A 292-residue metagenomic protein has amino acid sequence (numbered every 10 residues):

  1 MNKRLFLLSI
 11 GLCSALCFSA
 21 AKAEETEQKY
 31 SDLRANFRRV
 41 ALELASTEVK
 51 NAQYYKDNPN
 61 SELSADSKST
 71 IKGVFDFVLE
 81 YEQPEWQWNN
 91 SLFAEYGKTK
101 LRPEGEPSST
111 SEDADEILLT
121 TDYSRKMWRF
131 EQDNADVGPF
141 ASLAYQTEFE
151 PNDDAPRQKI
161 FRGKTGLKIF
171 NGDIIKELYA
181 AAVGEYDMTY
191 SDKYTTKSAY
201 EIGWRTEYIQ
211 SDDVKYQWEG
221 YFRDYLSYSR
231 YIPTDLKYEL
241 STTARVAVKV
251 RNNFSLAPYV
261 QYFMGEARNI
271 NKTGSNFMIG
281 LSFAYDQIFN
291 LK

Functional and structural regions predicted by a protein language model:
E25-N36, E80-N89, K126-G138, F170-L178 (+3 more regions): Short loop/turn motifs that connect adjacent beta-strands in outer-membrane beta-barrel proteins
A35-L42, W88-L92, L119, A135-L143 (+7 more regions): Transmembrane beta-strands of outer-membrane beta-barrel proteins
A41-K50, Q83, A94-K100, R125 (+5 more regions): Transmembrane beta-strands of outer-membrane beta-barrel pores
S46-K72, R102-S109: Surface-exposed strand-loop-strand hairpins of Gram-negative outer-membrane beta-barrel proteins
G73-Y81, L119-R125, Y145, G163-N171 (+5 more regions): Residues on the lipid-exposed face of transmembrane beta-strands in outer-membrane beta-barrel proteins
K100-G203: Outer-membrane pore/translocation modules
E177-K249: Outer-membrane beta-barrel transmembrane domain signature
D235-K292: Predominantly the C-terminal beta-signal and adjacent terminal strand-loop region of outer-membrane beta-barrel
